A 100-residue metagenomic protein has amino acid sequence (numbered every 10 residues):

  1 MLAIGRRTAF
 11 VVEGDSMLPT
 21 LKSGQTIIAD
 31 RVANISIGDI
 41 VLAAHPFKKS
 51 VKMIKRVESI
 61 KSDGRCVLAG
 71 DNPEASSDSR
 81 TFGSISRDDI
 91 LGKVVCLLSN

Functional and structural regions predicted by a protein language model:
M1-N100: Extended hydrophobic leader/signal-anchor segments used for secretion and membrane insertion
